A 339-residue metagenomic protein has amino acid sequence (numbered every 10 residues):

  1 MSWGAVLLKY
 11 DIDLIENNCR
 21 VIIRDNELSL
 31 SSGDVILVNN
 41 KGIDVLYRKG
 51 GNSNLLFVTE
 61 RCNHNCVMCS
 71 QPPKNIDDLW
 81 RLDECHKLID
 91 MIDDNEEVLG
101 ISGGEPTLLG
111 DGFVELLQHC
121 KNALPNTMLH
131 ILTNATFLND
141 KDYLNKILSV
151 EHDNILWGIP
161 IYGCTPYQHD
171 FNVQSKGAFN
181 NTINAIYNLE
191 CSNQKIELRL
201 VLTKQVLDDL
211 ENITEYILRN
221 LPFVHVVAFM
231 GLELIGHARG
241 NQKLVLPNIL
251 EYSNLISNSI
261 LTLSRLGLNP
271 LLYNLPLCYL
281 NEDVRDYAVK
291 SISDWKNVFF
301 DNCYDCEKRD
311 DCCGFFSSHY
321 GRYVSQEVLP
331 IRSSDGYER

Functional and structural regions predicted by a protein language model:
M1-N52, L244, L255-I256, S264-N269: Flexible, acidic/Gly-rich N-terminal and inter-domain linker regions that tether and position cofactor-handling modules
Y47-D83, R309: Canonical Radical SAM [4Fe-4S] cluster-binding loop centered on the CxxxCxxC motif and its immediate flanking residues
S70-R81, N95-L109, K121-D140, E151-I183 (+2 more regions): Core AdoMet radical
L88-L108, V328-R339: Short Fe-S-cluster ligation motifs
L99, N154-W157, N180-Q242, E251-L277: Conserved C-terminal portion of the radical SAM core fold that forms the substrate/S-adenosylmethionine-binding
D111-Q118, N139-S149, D208-I217: Distinct, well-ordered alpha-helical segments
Q118-K121, D208-H225, L280-N297: Short, electropositive alpha-helical surface patch
D283-R339: Flexible mid-to-C-terminal extensions adjoining Fe-S/redox cofactors in radical SAM and related proteins
